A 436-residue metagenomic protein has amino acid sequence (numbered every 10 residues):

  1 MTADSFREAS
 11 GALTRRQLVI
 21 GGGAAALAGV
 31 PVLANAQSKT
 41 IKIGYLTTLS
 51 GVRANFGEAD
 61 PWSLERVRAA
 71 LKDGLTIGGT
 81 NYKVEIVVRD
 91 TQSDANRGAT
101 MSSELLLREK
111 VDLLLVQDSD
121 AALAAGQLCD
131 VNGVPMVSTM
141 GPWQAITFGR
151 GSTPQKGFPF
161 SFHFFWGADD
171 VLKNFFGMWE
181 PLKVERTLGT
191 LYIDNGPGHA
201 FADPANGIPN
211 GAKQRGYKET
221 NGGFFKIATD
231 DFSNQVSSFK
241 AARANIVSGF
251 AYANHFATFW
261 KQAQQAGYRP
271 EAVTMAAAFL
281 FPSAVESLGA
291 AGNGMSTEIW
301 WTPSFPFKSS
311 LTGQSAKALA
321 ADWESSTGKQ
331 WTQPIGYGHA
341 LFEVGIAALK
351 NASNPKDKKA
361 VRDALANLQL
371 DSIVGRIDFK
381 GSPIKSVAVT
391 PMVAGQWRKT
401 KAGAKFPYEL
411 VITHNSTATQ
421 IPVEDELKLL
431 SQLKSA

Functional and structural regions predicted by a protein language model:
M1-L13, A26: N-terminal secretory signal peptides
G11, V32-L49: C-terminal segment of N-terminal export signals and the immediately downstream linker at the start of the mature
G44-V67, R89-A95, D118, L191-A202 (+3 more regions): Extracytoplasmic "Venus flytrap"
N55-W62, G74-G151, F225-F232, A253 (+1 more regions): Beta-alpha junction/loop-to-helix N-cap segments that form part of ligand/metal-binding clefts
V111-G223, A272-T297: Extracytoplasmic ligand/sensor domains, especially the bilobed periplasmic-binding protein
A263-H339, N351-A352, P407-E409, T413-S435: Extracellular/periplasmic periplasmic-binding protein-like sensory domains
N293, A366-A436: Solvent-exposed, acidic/polar segments of extracytosolic/periplasmic ligand-binding ectodomains
K350-D363: Short, charged, surface-exposed loops that flank catalytic or proteolytic processing sites
